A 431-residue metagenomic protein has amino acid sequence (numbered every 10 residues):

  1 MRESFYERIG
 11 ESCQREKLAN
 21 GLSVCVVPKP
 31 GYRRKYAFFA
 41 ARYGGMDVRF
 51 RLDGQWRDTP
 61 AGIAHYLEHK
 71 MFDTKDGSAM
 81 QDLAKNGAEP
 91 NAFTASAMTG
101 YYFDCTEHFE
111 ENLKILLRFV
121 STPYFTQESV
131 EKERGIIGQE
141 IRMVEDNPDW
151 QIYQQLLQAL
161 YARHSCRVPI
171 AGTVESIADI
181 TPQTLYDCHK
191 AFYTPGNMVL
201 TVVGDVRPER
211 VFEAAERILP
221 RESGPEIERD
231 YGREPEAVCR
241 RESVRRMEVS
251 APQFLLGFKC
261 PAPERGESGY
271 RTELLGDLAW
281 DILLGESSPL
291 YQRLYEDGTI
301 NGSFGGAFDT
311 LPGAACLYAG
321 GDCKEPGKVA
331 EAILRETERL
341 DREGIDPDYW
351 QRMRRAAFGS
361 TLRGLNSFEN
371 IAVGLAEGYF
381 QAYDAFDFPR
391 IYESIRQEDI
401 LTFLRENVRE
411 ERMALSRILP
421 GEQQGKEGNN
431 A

Functional and structural regions predicted by a protein language model:
M1-A79, Y186-R293, L334, M413-A431: His/Glu-rich zincin catalytic helix
E3-F5, V199-G204, R352-A431: C-terminal regions of mature proteins
D53, E68-K70, G100-D104, Y124 (+4 more regions): Second-shell loop/turn segments in exported
K75-C188, E209, N301, A332-R335 (+2 more regions): Acidic/histidine-enriched segments that form metal/cofactor-coordinating and catalytic pocket/exosite environments
A92-A95, R167-P169, K190-G196, M247-S250 (+3 more regions): Short, flexible turn/loop "capping" segments at secondary-structure junctions
E226-G232, S303-G305, E343-M353: Flexible, glycine/charged-enriched surface loops at secondary-structure junctions
L255-A262, D281-C323: A structural supersecondary motif
L317-A319, C323-D346: Extended amphipathic alpha-helical segments enriched in small hydrophobics
